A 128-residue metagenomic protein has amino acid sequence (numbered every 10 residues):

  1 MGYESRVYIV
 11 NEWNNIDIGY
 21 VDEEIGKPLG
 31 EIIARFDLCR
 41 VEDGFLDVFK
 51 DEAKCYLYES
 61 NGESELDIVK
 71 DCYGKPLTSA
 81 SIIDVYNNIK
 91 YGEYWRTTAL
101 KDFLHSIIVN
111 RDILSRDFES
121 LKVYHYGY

Functional and structural regions predicted by a protein language model:
M1-E119, Y126-Y128: Acidic (Asp/Glu-rich) sequence patches and key acidic residues that form negatively charged surfaces used
